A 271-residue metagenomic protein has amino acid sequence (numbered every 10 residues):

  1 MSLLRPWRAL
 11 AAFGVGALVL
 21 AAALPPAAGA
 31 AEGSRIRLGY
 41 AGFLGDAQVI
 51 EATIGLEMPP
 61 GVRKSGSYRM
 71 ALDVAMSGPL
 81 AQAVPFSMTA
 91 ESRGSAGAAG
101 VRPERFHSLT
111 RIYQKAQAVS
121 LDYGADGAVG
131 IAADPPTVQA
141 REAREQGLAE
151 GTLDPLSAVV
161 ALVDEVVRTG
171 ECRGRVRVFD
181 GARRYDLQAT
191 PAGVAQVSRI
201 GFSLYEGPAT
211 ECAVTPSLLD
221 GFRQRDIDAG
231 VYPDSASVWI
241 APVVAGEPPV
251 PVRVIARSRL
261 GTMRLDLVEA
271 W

Functional and structural regions predicted by a protein language model:
M1-P6: N-terminal secretory signal peptides that target proteins for export/translocation
R8-A11, D180: Sequence-pattern detector for short linear motifs and compositional/periodic biases rather than a specific fold
A11-A23: Bacterial N-terminal signal peptides
G29-G124, T169-W271: Acidic, serine/threonine-rich low-complexity disordered tracts
S120-P191: A charged, solvent-exposed segment within the mature domains of Sec-exported extracytoplasmic proteins
